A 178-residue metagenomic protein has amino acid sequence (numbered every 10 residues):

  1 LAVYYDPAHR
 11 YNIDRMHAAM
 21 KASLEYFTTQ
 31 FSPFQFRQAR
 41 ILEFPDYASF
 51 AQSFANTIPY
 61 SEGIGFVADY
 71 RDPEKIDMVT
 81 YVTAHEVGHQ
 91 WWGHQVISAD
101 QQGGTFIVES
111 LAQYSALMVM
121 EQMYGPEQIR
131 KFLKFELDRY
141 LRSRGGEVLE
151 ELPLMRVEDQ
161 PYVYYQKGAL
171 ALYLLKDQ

Functional and structural regions predicted by a protein language model:
V3-Q178: Hydrophobic alpha-helical and helix-loop surface patches within well-folded domains that function as non-catalytic
